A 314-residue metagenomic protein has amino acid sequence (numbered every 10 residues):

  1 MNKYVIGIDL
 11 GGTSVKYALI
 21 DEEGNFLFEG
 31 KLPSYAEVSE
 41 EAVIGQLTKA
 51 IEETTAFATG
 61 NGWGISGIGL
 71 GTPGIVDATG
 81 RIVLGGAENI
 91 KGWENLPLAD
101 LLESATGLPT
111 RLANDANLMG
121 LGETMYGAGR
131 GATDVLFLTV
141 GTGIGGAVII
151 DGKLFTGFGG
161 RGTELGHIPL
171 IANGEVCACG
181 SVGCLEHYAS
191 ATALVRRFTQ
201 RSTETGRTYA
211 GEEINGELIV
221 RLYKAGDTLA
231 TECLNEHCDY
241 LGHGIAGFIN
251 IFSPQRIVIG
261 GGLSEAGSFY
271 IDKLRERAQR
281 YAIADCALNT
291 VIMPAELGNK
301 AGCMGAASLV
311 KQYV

Functional and structural regions predicted by a protein language model:
N2-K49, I82-G85, G160: Short glycine-rich, Thr/Ser-proximal phosphate-binding strand/loop in the N-terminal lobe of ATP-dependent enzymes
V5-D9, I65-G69, V135-T139, A147 (+2 more regions): Short glycine-aspartate micro-motif
I20, E186-V258: A mobile "lid/hinge" subdomain adjacent to the ATP/sugar-phosphate binding pocket shared across diverse ATP-dependent
I20, R111-T124, E265-V314: Glycine-rich phosphate-binding/hydrolytic loop that grips phosphoryl groups
A36, E40-T48, E52, A56 (+3 more regions): Glycine-rich phosphate-binding loop and adjoining helix at the ATP-binding site of ATP-dependent phosphoryl-transfer
L47-I68, T106-T110, A128, S202-G211 (+1 more regions): Phosphate/pyrophosphate-binding loops at sites that engage ATP/ADP/AMP, CoA/4′-phosphopantetheine, polyphosphate
I68-G74, I259-L263, A295: Glycine-rich beta-strand-to-loop/alpha-helix junction loops that act as flexible
R130-Y188: Glycine-rich phosphate-binding loop of actin/hexokinase-like ATP-binding domains
